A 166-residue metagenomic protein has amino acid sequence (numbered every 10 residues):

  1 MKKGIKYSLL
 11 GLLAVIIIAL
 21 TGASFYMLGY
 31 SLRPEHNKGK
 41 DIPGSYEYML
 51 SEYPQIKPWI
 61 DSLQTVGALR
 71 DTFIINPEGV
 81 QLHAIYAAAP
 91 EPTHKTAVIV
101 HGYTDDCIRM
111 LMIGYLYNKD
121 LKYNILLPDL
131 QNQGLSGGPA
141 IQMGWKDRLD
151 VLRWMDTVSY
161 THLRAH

Functional and structural regions predicted by a protein language model:
M1-I17: N-terminal Sec-pathway targeting helices
I17-F73: An N-terminal hydrophobic leader/cap segment in hydrolases
E78-A87: A short loop-to-beta-strand scaffold at the N-terminal edge of the catalytic core in hydrolase folds
H94-H101: Short beta-strand element of the alpha/beta-hydrolase
Y103-L116: The serine-hydrolase catalytic nucleophile loop
N118-L135: Conserved alpha/beta-hydrolase
I141-Y160: Alpha/beta-hydrolase active-site loop
T161-H166: Conserved small/polar residues in nucleotide/adenosyl-binding loops
